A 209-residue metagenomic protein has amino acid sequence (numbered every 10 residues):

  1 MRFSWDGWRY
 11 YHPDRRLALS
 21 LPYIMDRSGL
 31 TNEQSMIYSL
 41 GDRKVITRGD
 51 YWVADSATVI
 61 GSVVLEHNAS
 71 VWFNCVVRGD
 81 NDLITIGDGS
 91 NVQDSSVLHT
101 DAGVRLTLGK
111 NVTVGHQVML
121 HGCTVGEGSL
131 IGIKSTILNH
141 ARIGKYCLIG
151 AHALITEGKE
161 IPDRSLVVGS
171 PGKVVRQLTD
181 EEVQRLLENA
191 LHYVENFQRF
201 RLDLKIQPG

Functional and structural regions predicted by a protein language model:
F3, W8, D14-S70, V76 (+3 more regions): Extended, small-residue-rich solenoid/repeat segments and analogous flexible loops that form exposed scaffolds
R27-L30, S35-R43, V104-V114, M119 (+1 more regions): C-terminal segments of enzyme domains that contribute to small-molecule binding surfaces
G49, A54-D55, I60-G61, E66-H67 (+16 more regions): Left-handed beta-helix
L83: A short beta-loop-beta micro-motif enriched in histidine and acidic residues
